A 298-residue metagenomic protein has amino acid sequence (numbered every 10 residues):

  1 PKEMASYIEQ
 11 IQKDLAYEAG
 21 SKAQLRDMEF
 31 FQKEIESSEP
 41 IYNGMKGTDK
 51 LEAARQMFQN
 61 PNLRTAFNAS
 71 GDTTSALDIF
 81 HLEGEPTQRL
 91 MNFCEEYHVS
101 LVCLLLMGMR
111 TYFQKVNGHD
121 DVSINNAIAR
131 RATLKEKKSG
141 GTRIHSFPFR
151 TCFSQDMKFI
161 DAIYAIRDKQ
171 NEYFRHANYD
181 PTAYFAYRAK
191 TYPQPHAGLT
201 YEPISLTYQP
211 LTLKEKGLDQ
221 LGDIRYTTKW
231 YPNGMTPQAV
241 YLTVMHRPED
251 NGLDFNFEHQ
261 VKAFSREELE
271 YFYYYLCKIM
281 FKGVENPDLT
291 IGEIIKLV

Functional and structural regions predicted by a protein language model:
M4-A76: Short amphipathic alpha-helices and their capping loops
Y17-F30, I41-G44, F93-V102, V116-K229 (+2 more regions): His-Asp-centered acyl/peptidyl-transfer active-site segments
A66, L134-K138, V240-R247: Short beta-strand/turn micro-motifs at beta-sheet edges
T73-T87: DNA breakage-rejoining catalytic core of tyrosine-based enzymes
V102, D120-A127, K158-D161, P232-L297: Extended, hydrophobic beta-loop-alpha segments that form or line the acyl/peptidyl-thioester binding and transfer paths
T111-V116, R150, Y275, I279-K282: Active-site catalytic microenvironments for nucleophilic, acid-base chemistry
